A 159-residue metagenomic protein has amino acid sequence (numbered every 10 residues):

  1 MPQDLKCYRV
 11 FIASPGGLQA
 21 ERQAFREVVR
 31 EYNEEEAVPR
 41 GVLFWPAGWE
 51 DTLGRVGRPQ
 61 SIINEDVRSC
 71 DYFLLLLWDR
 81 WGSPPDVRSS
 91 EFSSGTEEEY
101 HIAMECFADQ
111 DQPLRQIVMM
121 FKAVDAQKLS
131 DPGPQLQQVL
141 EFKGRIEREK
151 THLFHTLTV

Functional and structural regions predicted by a protein language model:
M1-L77, D111-R115: Conserved N-terminal substructure of TIR/SEFIR domains
P2-D4, F121-V159: C-terminal interaction surface of TIR/SEFIR-family domains
G17, R80, V124-A126: Short, solvent-exposed loop/turn segments at secondary-structure junctions
L18, Q60, S89, S93 (+2 more regions): Flexible, glycine- and charge-enriched loops at secondary-structure boundaries
A20, G82-D86, K128-S130: Extracytoplasmic/secreted cell-surface and envelope-processing proteins
E27, T96-E98, Q135-L140: Well-ordered, non-membrane alpha-helical segments in soluble/globular domains
G54-P59, D79-D109: Conserved TIR/SEFIR loop-to-helix hotspot centered on a Trp-containing motif with a nearby acidic residue
E105-D125: A short helix->loop->beta-strand "cap" motif at the edges of active sites that frequently abuts
